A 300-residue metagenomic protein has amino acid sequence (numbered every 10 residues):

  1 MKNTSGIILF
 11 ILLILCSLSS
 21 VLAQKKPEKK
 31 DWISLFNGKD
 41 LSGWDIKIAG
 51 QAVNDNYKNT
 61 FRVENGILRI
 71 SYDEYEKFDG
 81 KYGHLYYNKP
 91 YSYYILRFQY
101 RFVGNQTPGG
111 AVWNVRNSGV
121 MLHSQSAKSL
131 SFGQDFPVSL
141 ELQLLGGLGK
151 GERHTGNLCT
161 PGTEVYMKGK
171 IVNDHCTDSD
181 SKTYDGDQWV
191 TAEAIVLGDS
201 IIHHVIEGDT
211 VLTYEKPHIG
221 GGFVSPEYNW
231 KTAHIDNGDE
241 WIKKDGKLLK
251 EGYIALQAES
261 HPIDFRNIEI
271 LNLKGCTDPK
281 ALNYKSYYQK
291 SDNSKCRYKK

Functional and structural regions predicted by a protein language model:
M1-P27: Bacterial Sec-dependent N-terminal signal peptides
K2-N3, E28, N237, D292: Serine/threonine-rich low-complexity intrinsically disordered regions
Q24-G275, P279-L282: Carbohydrate-interacting regions of secretory-pathway proteins
K274-K300: Primarily marks secretory-pathway-exposed extracellular/lumenal segments that are disulfide- and glycosylation-prone
